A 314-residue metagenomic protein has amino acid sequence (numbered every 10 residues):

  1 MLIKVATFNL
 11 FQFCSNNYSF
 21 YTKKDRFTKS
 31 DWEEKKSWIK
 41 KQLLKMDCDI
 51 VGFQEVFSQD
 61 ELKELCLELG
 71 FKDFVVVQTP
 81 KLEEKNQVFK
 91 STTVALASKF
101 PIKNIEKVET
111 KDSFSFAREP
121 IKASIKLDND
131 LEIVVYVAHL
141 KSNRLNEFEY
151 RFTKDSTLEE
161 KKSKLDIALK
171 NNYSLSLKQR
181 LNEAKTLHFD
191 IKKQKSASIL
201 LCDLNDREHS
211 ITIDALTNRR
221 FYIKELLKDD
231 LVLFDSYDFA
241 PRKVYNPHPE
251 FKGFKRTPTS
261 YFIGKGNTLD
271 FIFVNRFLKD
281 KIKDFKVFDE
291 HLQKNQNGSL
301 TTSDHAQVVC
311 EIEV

Functional and structural regions predicted by a protein language model:
M1-K72, Q78-T92, K161, K185 (+3 more regions): N-terminal, active-site-proximal structural segment of metallo-dependent hydrolase catalytic domains
L2-Y18, D130-T157: Short, solvent-exposed beta-strand-terminating loops
F8-L10, I39-K63, A123, V135 (+4 more regions): Active-site beta-strand/loop signature of hydrolases that rely on acidic residues for catalysis
N16-S19, K63-E64, K107-E109, N146-F148 (+1 more regions): Short, solvent-exposed loop/turn and secondary-structure capping segments
F20, K164-K170: Short glycine/proline-rich turn/loop motifs
I50-G52, V56-L145: Structured beta-strand-rich core segments of catalytic domains in phosphoester-bond hydrolases
K107, S115-F116, S124-K126, F189-I199 (+1 more regions): Metal-dependent phosphoester-hydrolase catalytic domains
A168-K178: Surface-exposed cleft-lining segments at the edges of enzyme active sites
